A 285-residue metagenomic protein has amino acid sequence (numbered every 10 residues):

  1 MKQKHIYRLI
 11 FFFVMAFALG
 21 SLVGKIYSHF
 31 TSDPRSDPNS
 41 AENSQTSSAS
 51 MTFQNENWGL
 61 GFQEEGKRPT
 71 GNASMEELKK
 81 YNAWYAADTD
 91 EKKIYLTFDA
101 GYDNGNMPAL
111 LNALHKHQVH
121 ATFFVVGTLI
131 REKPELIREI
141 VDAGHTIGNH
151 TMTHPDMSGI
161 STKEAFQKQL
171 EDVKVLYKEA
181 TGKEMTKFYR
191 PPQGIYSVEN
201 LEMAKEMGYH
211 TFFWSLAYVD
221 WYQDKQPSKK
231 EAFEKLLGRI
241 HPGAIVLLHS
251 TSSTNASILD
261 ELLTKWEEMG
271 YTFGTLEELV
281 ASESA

Functional and structural regions predicted by a protein language model:
K2-T97, D103-A109, K116, E231 (+2 more regions): N-terminal pre-catalytic segment of deacetylase/amide-hydrolase enzymes
W58-S161, Q169-K178, M185-T186, A281: Active-site beta->alpha N-cap acidic-glycine motif
I94-T97, A121-V125, T146-N149, K187-P191 (+3 more regions): Structural recognition of the beta-strand scaffold that forms the well-ordered cores of secreted hydrolase catalytic
G101, V126-T128, M152, P192-G194 (+3 more regions): Active-site beta-loop-alpha junctions enriched in small/polar residues
N106, P155-T181, I195-P242, N255-S257 (+1 more regions): Alpha-helical scaffold elements lining the catalytic groove of polysaccharide deacetylases
H117, A143-G144, M207, P242-G243 (+1 more regions): Structured helix-beta-strand junction loops
H241-E277: Catalytic grooves of carbohydrate-active enzymes
